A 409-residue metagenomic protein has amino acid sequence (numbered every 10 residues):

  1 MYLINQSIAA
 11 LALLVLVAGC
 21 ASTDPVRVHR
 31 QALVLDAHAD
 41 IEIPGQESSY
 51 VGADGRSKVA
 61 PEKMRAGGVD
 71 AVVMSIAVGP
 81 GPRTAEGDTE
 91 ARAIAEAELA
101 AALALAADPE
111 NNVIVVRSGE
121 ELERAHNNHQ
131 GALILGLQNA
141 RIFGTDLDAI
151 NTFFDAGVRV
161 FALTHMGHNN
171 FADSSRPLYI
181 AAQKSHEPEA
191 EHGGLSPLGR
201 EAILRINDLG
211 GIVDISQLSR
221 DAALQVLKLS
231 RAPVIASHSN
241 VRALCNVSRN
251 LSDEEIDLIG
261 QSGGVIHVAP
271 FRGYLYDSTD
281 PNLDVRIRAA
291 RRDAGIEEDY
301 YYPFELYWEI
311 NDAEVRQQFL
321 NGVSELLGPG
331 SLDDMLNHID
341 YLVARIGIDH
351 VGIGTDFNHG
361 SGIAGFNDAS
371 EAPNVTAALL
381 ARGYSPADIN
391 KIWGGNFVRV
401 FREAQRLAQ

Functional and structural regions predicted by a protein language model:
M1-A9: Bacterial N-terminal signal peptides that target proteins for export
M1-Y2, V34, V234: A composition/secondary-structure signal for short, hydrophobic, low-basic-content segments with alpha-helix propensity
I8-A18: Bacterial N-terminal signal peptides
I8-A9, H129, A243: Short, functionally important structural connectors and interaction interfaces within domains
C20-P188, S230, N246-Q409: N-terminal hydrophobic targeting/anchoring segments and the immediately downstream early-domain regions of hydrolases
A39-I41, Q217-R220, V241, H359: Short, glycine/acidic-enriched loop or turn micro-motifs at the edges of active sites
E191-K228, P233-S239: Loop-centered beta-sheet repeat module
